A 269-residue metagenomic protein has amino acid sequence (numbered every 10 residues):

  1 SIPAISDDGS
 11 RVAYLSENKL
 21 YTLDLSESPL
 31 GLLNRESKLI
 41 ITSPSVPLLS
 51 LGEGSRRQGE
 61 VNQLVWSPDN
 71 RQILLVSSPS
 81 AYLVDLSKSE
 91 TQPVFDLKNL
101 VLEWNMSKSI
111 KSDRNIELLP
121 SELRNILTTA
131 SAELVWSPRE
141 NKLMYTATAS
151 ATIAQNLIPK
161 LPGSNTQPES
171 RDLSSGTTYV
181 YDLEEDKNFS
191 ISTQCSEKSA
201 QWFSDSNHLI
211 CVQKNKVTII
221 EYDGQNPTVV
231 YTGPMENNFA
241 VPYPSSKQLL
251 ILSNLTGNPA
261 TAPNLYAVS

Functional and structural regions predicted by a protein language model:
S1-S269: Sequence signature of WD/YWTD-type beta-propeller architectures
